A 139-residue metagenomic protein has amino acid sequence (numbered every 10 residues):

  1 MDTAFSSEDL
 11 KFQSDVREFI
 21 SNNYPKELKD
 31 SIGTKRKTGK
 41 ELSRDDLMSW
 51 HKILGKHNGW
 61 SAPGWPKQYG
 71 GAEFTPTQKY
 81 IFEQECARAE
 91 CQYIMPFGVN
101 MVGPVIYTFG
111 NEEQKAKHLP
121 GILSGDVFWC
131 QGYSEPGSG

Functional and structural regions predicted by a protein language model:
M1-Q13: Intrinsic disorder at enzyme termini
S6, P25, R44: Residue-level signal for threonine
D9, I20, N111: Residue-level signal for inorganic ion chemistry
E18-E27, K56: N-terminal glycine-rich anion-binding loops that anchor highly charged ligand groups
K29-G139: Glycine-rich flavin
